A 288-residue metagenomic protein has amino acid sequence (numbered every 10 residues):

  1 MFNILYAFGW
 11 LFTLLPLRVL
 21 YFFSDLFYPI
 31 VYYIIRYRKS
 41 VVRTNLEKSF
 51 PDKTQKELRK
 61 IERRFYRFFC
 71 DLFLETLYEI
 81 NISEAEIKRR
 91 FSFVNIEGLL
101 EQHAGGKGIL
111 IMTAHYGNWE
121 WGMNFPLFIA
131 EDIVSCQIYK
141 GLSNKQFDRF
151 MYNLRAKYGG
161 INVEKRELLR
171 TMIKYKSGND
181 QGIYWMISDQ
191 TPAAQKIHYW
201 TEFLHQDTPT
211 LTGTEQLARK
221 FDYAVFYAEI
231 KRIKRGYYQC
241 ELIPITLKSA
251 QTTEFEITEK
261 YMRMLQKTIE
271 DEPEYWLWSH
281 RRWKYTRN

Functional and structural regions predicted by a protein language model:
M1-T113, N118, N153, G159: Membrane-anchoring hydrophobic helices of lipid-metabolizing enzymes
L15, I34, S49-P51, A130 (+3 more regions): A broad structural signal for alpha-helix termini and local helix breaks/kinks
I34, R90-F91, L142-S143, E164 (+2 more regions): Residues that cap or flank secondary-structure elements
Y37, F93, G117, K145-Q146 (+2 more regions): Residue-level recognition of alpha-helix initiation/capping sites
K60-R63, F128, N153, R166-N288: Non-catalytic C-terminal accessory region of glycerolipid acyltransferases and related lyso-lipid remodeling enzymes
G105-R166, A193-E202: Catalytic core of membrane glycerolipid acyltransferases/transacylases, capturing the structured, soluble-facing
